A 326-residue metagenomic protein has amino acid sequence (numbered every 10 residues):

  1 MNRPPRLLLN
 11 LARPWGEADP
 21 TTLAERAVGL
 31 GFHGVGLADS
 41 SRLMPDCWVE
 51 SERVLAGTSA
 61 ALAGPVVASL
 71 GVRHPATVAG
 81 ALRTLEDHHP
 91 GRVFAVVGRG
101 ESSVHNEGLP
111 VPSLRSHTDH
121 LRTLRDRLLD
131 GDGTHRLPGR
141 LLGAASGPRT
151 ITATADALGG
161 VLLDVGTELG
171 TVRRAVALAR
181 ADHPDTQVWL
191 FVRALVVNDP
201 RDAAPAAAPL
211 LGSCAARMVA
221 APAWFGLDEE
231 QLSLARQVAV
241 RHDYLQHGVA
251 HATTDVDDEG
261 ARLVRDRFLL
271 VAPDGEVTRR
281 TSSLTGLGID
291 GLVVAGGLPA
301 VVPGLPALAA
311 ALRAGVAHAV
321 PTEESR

Functional and structural regions predicted by a protein language model:
M1-L62, V66, S325: N-terminal beta1-alpha1-beta2 module of alpha/beta enzyme domains
N2, A24-G29, S51-L62, L82-V93 (+3 more regions): Acidic (Asp/Glu)-rich catalytic clusters
N2, R6-P14, V72-T134, V165-V176 (+1 more regions): Flexible, glycine-rich active-site loops centered on histidine and acidic residues that chelate a metal or position
N2-R3, P45-A68, V72, H117-D130 (+2 more regions): Alpha-helix-loop-beta-strand connector modules within alpha/beta enzyme cores
P5-L11, V35-L37, L62-A68, V93-V97 (+4 more regions): Hydrophobic faces of well-ordered beta-strands that scaffold small-molecule active sites in alpha/beta enzyme cores
W15-A27, T77-A81, A144-A153, A206-L211 (+1 more regions): Short, acidic/polar
L43-R53, L114-R115, V165-D182, A300-P306: Active-site-adjacent beta->alpha loops and helix N-cap segments on the catalytic face of soluble alpha/beta enzymes
G108-D132, A181-S283, V320-S325: An alpha-helical appendage that flanks or caps ligand/catalytic pockets
